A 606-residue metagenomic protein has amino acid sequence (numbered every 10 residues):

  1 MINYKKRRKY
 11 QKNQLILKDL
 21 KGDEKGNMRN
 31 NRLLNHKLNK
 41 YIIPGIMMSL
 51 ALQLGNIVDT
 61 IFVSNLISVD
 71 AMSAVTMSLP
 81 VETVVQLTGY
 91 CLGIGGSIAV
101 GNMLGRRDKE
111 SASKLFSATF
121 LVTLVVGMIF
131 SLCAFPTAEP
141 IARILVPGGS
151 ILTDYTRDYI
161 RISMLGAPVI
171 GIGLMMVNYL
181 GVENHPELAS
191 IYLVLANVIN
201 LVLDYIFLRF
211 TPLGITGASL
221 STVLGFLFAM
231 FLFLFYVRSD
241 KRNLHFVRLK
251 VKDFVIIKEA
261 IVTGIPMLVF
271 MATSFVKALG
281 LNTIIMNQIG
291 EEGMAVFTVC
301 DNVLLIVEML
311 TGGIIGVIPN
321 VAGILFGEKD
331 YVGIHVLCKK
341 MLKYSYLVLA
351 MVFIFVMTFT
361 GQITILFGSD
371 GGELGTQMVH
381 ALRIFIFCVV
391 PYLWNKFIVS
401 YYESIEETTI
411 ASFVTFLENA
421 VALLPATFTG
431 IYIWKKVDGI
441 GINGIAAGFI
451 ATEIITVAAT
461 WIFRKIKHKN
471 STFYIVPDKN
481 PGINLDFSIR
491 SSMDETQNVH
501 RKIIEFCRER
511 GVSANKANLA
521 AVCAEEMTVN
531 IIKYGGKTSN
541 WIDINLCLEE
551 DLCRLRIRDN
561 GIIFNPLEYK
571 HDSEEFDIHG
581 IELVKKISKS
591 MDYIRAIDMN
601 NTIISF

Functional and structural regions predicted by a protein language model:
I2-I42, V100-G166, L213-G264, A322-C388 (+1 more regions): Short alpha-helical transmembrane segments in multi-pass integral membrane proteins
K40-T60, I162, G173, A196 (+3 more regions): Transmembrane helical elements of multi-pass membrane transporters/channels
L54-S73, A142-S150, I206-L213, A272-N302 (+4 more regions): Helix-terminus/linker motif at the lipid-water interface of multi-pass membrane proteins
M72-L132, G173-V182, L188-A189, V296-I354 (+1 more regions): Small-residue-rich hydrophobic transmembrane alpha-helices
G93, S97, I162-V182, A189-N197 (+5 more regions): Short runs within selected transmembrane alpha-helices of multi-pass transporters and secretion channels
I466-A521: Bergerat-fold GHKL ATPase/HATPase_c domain
A514-S539: Conserved ATP-binding N-box helix of the HATPase_c
C553-I581: Glycine-rich/acidic phosphate-handling loop/turn and adjacent ATP-lid/helix of nucleotide-binding kinase/ATPase domains
